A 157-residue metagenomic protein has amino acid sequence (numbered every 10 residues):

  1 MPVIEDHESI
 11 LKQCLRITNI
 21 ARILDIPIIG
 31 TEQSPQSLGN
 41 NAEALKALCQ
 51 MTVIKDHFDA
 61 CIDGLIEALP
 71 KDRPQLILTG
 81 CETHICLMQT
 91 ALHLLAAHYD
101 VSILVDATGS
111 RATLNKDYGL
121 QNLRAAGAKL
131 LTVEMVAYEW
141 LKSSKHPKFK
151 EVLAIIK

Functional and structural regions predicted by a protein language model:
M1-H57, E67-K71, D100-I103, L120 (+3 more regions): Active-site acidic carboxylates
D6-I10, T79, T83, L87 (+1 more regions): Short, conserved glycine- and acidic-residue-centered signature motifs in active-site or ligand-binding loops
E8, E32, C81, S110-R111: Residue-level marker of alpha-helix boundaries and capping positions
Q33-S34, D106-G109, M135: Short, ordered loop/turn segments at secondary-structure junctions
G39-N41, L87-T90, T113, K142: Short glycine-/acidic-enriched loop or helix-start segments at secondary-structure transitions that form or flank
K55-A96: Internal catalytic-core helix/loop-beta-alpha segment that presents or stabilizes conserved functional determinants
D59-C61, I85, T108-T113, Y138: Short gly/pro/ser/thr-enriched loop/turn and capping motifs at secondary-structure boundaries
I77-G80, D100-T113: A short glycine-rich beta-strand->turn/loop micro-motif centered on a GG-aromatic cluster
